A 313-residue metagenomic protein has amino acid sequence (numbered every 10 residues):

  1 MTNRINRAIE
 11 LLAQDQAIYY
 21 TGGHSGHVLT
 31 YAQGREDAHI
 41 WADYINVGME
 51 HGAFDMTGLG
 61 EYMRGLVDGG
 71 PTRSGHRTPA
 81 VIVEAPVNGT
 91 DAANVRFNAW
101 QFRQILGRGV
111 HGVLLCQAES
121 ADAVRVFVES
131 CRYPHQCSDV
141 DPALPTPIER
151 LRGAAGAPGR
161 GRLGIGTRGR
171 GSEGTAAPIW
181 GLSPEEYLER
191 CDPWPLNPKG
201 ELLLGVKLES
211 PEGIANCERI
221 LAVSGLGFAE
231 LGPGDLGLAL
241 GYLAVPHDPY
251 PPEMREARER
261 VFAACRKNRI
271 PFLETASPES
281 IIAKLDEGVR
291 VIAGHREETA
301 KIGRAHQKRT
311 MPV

Functional and structural regions predicted by a protein language model:
M1-V313: Expand to "…catalyze enediolate/carbanion chemistry for C-C bond making/breaking, isomerization, decarboxylation
